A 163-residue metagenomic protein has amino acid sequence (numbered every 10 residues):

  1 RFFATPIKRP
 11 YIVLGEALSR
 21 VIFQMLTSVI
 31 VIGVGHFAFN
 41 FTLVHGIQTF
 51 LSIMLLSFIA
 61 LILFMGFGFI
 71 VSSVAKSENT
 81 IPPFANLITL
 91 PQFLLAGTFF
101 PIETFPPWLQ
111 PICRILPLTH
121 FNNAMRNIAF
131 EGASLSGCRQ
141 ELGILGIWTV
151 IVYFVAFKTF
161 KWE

Functional and structural regions predicted by a protein language model:
R9, V13-A85, L90, S136-L142 (+2 more regions): Alpha-helical transmembrane segments and their short interhelical loops
G33, F69-I70, H120, A124 (+1 more regions): A residue-level signal for alpha-helical anchor/packing sites in multi-pass solute transporters
T42, A96-I151, W162: Membrane-interfacial helix-loop-helix junctions in multi-pass membrane proteins
F157-E163: Short cytosolic juxtamembrane segments of multi-pass membrane proteins
